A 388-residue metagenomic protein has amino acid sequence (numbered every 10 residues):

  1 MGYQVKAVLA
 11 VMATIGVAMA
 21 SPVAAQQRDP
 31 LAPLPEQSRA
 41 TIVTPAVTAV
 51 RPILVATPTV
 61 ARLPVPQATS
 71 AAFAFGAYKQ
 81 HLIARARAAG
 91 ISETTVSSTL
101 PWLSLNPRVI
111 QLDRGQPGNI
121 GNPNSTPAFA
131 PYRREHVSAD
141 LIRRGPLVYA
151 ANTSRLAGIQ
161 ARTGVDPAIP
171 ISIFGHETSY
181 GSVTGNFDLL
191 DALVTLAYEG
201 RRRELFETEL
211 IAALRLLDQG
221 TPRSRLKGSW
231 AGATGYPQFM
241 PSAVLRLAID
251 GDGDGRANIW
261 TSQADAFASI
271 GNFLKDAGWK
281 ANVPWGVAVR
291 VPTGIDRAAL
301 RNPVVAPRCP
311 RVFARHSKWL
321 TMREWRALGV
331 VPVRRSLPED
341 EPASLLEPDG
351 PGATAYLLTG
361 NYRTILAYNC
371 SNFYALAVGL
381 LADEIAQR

Functional and structural regions predicted by a protein language model:
L9-M19: Bacterial N-terminal signal peptides
V23-Q80, A84, E93-S97: Compositionally biased, proline/threonine/alanine/serine-rich low-complexity intrinsically disordered stretches
G76-V96, A139-H176, N186-F187, T195-E204: Export/targeting segments at the very N-terminus of extracytoplasmic proteins
A86, T95-P107, G164-G181, A213-L216 (+1 more regions): Short, functionally critical alpha-helical segments immediately adjacent to catalytic or ligand/cofactor-binding
W102-A151: Signal peptide-directed extracytoplasmic domains
D188-A197, L210, T234-I249, I270: Substrate-binding/active-site groove segments that recognize and process beta-1,4-linked N-acetyl-hexosamine
G251-I259: Acidic, glycine-anchored loop motifs typical of Ca2+
P292-R388: C-terminal soluble interaction/assembly domains
